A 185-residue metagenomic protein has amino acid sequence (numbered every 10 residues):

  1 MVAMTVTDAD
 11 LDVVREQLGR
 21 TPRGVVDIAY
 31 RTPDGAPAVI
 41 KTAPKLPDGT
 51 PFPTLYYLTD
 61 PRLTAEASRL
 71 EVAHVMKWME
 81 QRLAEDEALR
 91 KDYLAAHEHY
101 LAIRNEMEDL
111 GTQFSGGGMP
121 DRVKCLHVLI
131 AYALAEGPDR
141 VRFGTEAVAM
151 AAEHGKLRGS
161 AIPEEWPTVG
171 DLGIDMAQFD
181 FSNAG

Functional and structural regions predicted by a protein language model:
V2-G185: Preference for intrinsically disordered or flexible, low-complexity segments and adjacent hinge/connector residues
